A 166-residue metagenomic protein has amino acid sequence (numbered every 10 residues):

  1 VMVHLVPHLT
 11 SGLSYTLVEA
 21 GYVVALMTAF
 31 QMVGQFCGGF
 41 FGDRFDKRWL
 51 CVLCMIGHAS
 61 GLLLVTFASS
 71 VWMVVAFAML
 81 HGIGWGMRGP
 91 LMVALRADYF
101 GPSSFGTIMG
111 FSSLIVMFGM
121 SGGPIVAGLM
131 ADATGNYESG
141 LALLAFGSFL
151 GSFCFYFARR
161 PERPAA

Functional and structural regions predicted by a protein language model:
V1-V33, G123: Extracytoplasmic gate region of multi-pass secondary transporters
S14, A97-F105, G135: Paired intracellular helix-loop junctions of major facilitator superfamily
G34-D46, A131-D132: Helix-to-loop junctions at the C-terminal end of transmembrane segments in multipass secondary transporters
W49-L64: Structural signature of the two symmetry-related core transmembrane helices
W72-L80: Paired small-residue
M87-F100: Intracellular juxtamembrane helix-capping segments at the cytosolic ends of symmetry-related transmembrane helices
L129-G147: A membrane-interface helix-boundary motif in multi-pass transporters
A145-A166: Multi-pass alpha-helical transporter architecture, strongest for 12-TM Major Facilitator/SLC carriers used
